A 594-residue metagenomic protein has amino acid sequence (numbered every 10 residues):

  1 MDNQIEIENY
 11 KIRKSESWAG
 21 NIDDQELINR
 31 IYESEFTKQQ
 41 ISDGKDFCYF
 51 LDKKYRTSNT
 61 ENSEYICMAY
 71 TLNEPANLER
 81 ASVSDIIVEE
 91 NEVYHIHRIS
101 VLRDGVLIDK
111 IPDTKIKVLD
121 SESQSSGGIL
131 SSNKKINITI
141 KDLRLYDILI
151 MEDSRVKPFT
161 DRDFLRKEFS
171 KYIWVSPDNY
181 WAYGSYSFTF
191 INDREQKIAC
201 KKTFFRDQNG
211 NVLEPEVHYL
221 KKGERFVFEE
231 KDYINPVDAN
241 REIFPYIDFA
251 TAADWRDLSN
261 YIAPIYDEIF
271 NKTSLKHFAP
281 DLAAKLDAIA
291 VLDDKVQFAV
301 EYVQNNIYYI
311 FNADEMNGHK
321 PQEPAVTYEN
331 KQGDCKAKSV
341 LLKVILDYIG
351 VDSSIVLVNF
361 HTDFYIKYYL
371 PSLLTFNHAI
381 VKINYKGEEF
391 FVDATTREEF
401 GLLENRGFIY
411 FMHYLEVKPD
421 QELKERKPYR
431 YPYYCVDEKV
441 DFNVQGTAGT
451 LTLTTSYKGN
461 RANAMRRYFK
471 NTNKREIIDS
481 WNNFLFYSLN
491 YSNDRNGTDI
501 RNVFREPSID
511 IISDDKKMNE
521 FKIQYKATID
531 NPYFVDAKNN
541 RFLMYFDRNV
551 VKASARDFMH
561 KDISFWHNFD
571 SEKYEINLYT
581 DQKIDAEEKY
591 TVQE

Functional and structural regions predicted by a protein language model:
M1-E594: A sensor for short, sequence-defined functional sites
